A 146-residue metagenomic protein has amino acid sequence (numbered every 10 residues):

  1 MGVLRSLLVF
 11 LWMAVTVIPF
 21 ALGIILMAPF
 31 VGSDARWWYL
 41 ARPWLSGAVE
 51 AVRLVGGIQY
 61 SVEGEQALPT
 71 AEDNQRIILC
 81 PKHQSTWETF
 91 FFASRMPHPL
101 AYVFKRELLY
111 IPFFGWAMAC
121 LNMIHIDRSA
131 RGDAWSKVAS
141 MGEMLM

Functional and structural regions predicted by a protein language model:
M1-S61, W116-C120: A transmembrane-helix-recognition feature enriched in membrane-embedded lipid enzymes and envelope glyco-/phospholipid
Q59-M146: Soluble catalytic domains of membrane acyltransferases
